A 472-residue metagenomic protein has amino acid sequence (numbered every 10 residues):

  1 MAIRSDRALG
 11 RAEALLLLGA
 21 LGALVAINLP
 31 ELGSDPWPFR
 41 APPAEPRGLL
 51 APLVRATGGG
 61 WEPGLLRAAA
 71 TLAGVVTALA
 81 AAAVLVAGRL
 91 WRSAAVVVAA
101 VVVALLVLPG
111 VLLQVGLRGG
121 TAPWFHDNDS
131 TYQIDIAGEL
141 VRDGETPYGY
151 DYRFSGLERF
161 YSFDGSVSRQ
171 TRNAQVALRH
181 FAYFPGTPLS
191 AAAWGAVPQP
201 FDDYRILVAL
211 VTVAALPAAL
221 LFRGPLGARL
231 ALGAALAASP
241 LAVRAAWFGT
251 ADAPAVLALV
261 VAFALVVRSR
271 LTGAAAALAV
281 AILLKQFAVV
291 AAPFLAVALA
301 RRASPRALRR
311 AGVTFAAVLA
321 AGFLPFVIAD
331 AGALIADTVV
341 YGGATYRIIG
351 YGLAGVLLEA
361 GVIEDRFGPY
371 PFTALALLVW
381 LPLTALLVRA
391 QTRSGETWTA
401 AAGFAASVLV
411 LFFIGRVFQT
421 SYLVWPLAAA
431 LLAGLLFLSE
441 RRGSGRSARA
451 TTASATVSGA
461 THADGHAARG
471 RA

Functional and structural regions predicted by a protein language model:
M1-R11, E440-A472: Short, intrinsically disordered terminal tails adjacent to the first/last structured region
A2-V96, L105-F263, L299-T420, A433-G434 (+1 more regions): Primarily membrane-embedded glycan-assembly and transfer machineries that use lipid-linked glycans
V211, A291, Y422-W425, T452-A455: A periodicity- and composition-biased signal for non-globular, repetitive helical segments
L259-G273: Membrane-interface transmembrane helices that cradle and orient dolichyl/undecaprenyl
V261-F263, L278, F294, L411-F412 (+2 more regions): Generic transmembrane alpha-helix motif of multi-pass integral membrane proteins
T272, A276-A300, A321, R416-Y422: Transmembrane helices and adjacent periplasmic/lumenal helix-loop junctions of polyprenol-phosphate-dependent
L423-R441: Transmembrane alpha-helices of multi-pass inner-membrane enzymes
